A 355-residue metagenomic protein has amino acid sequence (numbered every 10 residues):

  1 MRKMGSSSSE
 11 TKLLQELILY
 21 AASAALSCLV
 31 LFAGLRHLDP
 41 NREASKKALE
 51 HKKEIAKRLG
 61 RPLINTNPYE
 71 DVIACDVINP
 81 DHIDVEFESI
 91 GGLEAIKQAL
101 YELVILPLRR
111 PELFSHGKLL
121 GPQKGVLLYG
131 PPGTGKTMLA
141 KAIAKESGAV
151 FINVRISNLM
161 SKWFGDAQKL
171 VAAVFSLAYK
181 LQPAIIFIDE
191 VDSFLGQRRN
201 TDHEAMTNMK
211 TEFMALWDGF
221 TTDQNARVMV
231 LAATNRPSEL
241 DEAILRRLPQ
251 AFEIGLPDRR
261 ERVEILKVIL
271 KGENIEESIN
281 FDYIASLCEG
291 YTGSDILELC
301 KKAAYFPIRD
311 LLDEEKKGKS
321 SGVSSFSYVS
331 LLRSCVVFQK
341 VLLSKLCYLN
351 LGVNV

Functional and structural regions predicted by a protein language model:
M1-A99, P107, Q123: AAA+ P-loop ATPase mechanoenzymes
R2-S8, S286-C300, P307-V355: C-terminal engagement/docking regions of AAA+ P-loop ATPases
G5, S9, I73-L287, Y291 (+1 more regions): Walker A/P-loop NTP-binding motif of AAA+ ATPase domains
C28-F32, R36, N41-S45, P111-S115 (+4 more regions): Short, flexible/disordered secondary-structure transition segments
H37, E146, K302, F306 (+1 more regions): Active-site catalytic microenvironments for nucleophilic, acid-base chemistry
T66-P68, N280, S327: Helix N-terminus capping/helix-initiation residues
